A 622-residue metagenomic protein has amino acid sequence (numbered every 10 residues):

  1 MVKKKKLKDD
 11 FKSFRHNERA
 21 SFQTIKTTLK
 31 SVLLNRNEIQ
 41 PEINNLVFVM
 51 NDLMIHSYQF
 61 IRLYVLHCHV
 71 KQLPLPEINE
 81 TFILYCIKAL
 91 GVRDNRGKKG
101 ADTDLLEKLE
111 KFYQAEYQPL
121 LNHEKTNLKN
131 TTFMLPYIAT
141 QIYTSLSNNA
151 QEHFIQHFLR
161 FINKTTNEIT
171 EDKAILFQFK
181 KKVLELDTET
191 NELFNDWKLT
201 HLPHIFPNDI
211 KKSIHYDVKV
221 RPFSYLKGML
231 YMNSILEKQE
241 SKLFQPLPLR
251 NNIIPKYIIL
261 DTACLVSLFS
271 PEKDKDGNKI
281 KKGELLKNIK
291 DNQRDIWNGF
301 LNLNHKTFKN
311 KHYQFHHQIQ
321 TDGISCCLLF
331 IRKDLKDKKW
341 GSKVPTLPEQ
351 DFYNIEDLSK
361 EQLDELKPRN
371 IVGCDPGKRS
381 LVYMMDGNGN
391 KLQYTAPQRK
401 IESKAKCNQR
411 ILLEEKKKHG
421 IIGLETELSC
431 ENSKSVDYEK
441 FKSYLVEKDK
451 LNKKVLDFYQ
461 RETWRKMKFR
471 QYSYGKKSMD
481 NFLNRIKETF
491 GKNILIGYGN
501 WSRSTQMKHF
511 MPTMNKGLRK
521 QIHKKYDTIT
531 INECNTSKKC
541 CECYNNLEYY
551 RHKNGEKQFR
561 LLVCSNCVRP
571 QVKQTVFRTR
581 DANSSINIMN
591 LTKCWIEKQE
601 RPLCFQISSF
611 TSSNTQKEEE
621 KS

Functional and structural regions predicted by a protein language model:
V2-I61, V65-S622: Positively charged, helix-rich recognition surfaces that bind polyanionic ligands
